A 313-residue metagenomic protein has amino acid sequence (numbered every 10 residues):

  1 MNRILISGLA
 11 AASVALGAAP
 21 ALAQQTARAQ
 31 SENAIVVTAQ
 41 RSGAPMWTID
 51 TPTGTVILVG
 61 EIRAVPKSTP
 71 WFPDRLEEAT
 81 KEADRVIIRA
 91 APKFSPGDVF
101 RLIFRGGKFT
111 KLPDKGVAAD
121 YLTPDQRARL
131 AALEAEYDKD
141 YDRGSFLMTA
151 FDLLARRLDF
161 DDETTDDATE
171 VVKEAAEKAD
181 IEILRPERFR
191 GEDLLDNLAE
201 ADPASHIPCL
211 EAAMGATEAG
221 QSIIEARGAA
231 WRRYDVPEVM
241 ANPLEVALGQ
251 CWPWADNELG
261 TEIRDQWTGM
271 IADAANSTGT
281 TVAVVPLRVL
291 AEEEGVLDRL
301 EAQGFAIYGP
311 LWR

Functional and structural regions predicted by a protein language model:
M1-L9: Bacterial N-terminal signal peptides that target proteins for export
L9, S68, E293: Active-site-proximal flexible loops/turns
L9-A15: Hydrophobic helical h-region of N-terminal Sec-dependent signal peptides in bacterial secretory/periplasmic proteins
A18-A19: N-terminal signal peptide c-region/cleavage motif recognized by signal peptidases
R28-A39, G43-A255, L259: Structured, acidic catalytic/metal-binding patches in enzyme active sites
P253-R313: A cross-kingdom marker for long, charged
